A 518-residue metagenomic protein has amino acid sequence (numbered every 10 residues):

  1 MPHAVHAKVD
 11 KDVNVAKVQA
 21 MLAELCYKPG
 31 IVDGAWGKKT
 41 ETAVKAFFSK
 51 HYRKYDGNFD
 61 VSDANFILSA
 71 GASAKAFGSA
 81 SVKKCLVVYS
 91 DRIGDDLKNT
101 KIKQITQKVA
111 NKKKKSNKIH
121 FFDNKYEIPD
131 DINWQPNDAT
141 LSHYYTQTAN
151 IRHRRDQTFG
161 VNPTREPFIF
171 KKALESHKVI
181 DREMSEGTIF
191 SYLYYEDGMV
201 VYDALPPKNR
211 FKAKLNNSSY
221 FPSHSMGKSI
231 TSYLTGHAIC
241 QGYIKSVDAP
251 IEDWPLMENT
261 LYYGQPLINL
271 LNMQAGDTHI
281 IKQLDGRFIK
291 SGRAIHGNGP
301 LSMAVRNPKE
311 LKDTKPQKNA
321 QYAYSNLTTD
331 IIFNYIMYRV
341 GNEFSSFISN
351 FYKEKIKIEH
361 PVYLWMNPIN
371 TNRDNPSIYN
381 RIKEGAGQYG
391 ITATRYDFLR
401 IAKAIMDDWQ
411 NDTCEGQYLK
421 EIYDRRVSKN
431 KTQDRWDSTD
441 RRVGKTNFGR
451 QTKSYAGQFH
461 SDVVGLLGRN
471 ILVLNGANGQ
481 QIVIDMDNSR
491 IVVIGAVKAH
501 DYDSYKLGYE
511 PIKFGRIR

Functional and structural regions predicted by a protein language model:
M1-K114: Cell-envelope/ECM-targeting effectors and their regulatory/trafficking segments
A80-L215, I244, P511-R518: N-terminal leader/targeting segments and the immediately adjacent pre-domain N-terminus
D181-R182, A213-S218, P222-S223, A238-Q321: Active-site-proximal loop and beta-strand segments within enzyme catalytic domains
G198, F221-S246, L270, I332-I336 (+3 more regions): Active-site SXXK
L205, N217-S218, K282-P368, Y389: Catalytic-site signature segments of enzymes, centered on catalytic residues
C240-T278, R339-Q388, D408-Q410: Active-site helix/loop module of the DD-peptidase/beta-lactamase fold, centered on the serine-lysine SxxK catalytic
T328-Y335, Y389-N411, Q480-V497: Active-site-proximal alpha-helical segments within enzyme catalytic domains
H360, W365, N370-K383, R425-I491: Active-site Gly/Thr loop motif
